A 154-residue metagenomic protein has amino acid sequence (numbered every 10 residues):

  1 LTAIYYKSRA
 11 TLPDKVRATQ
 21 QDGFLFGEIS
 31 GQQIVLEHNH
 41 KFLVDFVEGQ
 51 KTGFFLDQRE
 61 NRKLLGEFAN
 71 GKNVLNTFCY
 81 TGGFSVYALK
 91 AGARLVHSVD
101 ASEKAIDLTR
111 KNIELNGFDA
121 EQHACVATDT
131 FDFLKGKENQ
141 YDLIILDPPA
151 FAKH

Functional and structural regions predicted by a protein language model:
L1-F54, K63: Non-catalytic substrate-recognition/targeting regions of SAM-dependent transferases
T2, K72, R94, D142: Conserved acidic residues
L56-K72: Conserved alpha-helix/loop element of class I SAM-dependent methyltransferases that forms part of the SAM/SAH-binding
G71-Y80: Conserved class I S-adenosyl-L-methionine
T81-R94: Conserved SAM-binding loop of SAM-dependent methyltransferases across substrates and taxa, primarily the Class I
L95-D100: Conserved SAM-binding motif I beta-strand of class I
S102-I145: S-adenosyl-L-methionine
P148-P149: Switch II (G3) loop of P-loop NTPases
